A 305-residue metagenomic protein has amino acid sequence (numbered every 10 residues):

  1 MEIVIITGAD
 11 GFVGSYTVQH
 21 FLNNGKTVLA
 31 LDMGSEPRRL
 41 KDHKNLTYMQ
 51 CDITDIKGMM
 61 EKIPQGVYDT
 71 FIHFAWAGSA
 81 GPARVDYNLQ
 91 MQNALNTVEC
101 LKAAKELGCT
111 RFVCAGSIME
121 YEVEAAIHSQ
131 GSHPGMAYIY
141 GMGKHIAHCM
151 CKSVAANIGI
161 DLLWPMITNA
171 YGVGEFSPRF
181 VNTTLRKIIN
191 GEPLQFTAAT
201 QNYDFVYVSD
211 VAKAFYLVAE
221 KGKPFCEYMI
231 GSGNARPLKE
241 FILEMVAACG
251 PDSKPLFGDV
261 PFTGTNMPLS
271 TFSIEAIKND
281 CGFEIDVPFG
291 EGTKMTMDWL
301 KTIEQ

Functional and structural regions predicted by a protein language model:
V4-N24: N-terminal Rossmann NAD(P)H-binding glycine-rich loop of SDR-like oxidoreductase domains
K44-D55: Rossmann-fold cofactor-recognition segment
I53-Q92: NAD(P)H-binding glycine-rich loop region in Rossmannoid oxidoreductase-like domains and their noncatalytic homologs
T54, N88-E99, P134, Y138 (+1 more regions): Glycine-rich NAD(P)-binding loop of the Rossmann-fold in SDR/ketoreductase-type enzymes
H73, V98-I139: Conserved Rossmann-fold NAD(P)-dependent oxidoreductase catalytic core, especially the SDR/UDP-sugar
Y121-E122, Y138-I139, L163-F180: Flexible, glycine-rich beta-alpha linker
A137-L163, I189: Active-site Tyr-X1-5-Lys
I188-Q305: C-terminal substrate-binding subdomain of Rossmann-fold SDR/epimerase-dehydratase oxidoreductases
